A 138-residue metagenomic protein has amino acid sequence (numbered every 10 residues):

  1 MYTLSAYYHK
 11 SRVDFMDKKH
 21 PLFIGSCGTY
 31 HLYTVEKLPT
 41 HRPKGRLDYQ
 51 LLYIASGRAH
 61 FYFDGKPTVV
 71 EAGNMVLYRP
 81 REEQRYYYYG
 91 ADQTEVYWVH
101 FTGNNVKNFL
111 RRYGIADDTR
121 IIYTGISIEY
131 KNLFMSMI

Functional and structural regions predicted by a protein language model:
M1-V69, G90, D117-D118: Generic protein-terminus/edge-of-domain signal
K19, W98-F101, G125-E129: A generic short alpha-helical patch detector that favors 3-5-residue windows in or near N-terminal regions
F23, Q50-Y53, T102-N105, E129-S136: Amphipathic, well-ordered alpha-helical segments in soluble domains
R58-H60, M75-V76, R81-Y86, V106-K107: Histidine-centered metal-chelating micro-motifs
G65-R79: Short acidic-glycine-tyrosine-enriched beta hairpin
R81-N105: Ligand-binding loop in jelly-roll beta-barrel domains
N108-I138: Amphipathic alpha-helical segments enriched in hydrophobic/aromatic residues interleaved with Lys/Arg
